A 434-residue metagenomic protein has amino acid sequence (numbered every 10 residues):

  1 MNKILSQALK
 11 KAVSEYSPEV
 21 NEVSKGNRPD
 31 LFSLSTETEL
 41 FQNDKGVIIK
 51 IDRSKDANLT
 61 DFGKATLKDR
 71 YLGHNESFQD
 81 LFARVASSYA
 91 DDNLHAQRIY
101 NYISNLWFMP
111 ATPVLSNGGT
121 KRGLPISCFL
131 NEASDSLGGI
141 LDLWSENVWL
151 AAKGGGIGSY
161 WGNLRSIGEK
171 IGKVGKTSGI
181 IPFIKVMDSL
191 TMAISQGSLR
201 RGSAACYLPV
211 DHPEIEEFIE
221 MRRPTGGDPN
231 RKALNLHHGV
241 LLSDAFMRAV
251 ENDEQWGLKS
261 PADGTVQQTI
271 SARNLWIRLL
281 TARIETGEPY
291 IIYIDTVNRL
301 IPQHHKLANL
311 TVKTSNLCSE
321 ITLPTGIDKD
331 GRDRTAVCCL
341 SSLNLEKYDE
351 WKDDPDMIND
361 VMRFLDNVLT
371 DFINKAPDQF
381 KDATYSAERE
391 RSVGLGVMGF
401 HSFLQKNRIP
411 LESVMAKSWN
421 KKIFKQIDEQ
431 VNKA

Functional and structural regions predicted by a protein language model:
M1-A434: Extended catalytic cores of very large enzyme megasubunits
